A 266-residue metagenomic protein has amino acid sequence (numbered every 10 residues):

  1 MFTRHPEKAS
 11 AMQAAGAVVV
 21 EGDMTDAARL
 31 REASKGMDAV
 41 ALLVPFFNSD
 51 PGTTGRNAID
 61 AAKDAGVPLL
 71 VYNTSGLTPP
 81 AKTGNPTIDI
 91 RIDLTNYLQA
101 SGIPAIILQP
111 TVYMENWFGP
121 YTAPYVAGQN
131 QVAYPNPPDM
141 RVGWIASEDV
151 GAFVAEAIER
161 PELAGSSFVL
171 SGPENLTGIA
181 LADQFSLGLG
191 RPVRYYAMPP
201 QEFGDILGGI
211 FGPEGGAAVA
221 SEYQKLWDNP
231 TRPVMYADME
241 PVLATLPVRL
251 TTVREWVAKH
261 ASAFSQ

Functional and structural regions predicted by a protein language model:
M1-A14, T25-A28, E32-M37, V44-T53 (+5 more regions): Oxidoreductase cofactor-interface core, primarily capturing Rossmann-like NAD(P)-dependent enzymes
V18-E21: Conserved SAM-binding strand-loop segment of SAM-dependent methyltransferases
Q201-Q266: A hydrophobic C-terminal alpha-helical subdomain
